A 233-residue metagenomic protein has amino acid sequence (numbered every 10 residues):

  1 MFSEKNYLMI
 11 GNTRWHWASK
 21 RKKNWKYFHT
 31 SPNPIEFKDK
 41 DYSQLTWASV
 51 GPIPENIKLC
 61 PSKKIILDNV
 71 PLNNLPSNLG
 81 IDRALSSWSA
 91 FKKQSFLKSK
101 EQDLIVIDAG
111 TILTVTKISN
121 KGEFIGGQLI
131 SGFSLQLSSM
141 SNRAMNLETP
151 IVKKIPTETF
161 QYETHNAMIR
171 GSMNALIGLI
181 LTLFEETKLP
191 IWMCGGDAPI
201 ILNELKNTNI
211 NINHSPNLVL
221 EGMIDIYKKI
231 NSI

Functional and structural regions predicted by a protein language model:
M1-W25, K100-F124, M140: Gly/Thr-rich phosphate-binding beta-strand-loop-beta motif of the actin/hexokinase/Hsp70
K5, W15, K22-P54, S139 (+2 more regions): N-terminal phosphate-binding loop and adjacent alpha-helix
D41-I53, I65, K188-D197: Short glycine-rich phosphate-binding loop at a beta-alpha junction
L59-F96: Glycine/small-residue-rich loop that forms an oxyanion/phosphate-binding "nest" at active or ligand-binding sites
C60-N73, K206-I224: Conserved phosphate-binding/catalytic loops in two-lobed NTP-binding clefts
D82-K98, I125-R170, I226: Glycine-rich phosphate-binding loop plus the immediately following alpha-helix
A84, F91, I212-I233: Glycine-rich phosphate-binding/hydrolytic loop that grips phosphoryl groups
P156-P190, D197, I212: Adenine-nucleotide phosphate-binding core of ATP-dependent small-molecule kinases
